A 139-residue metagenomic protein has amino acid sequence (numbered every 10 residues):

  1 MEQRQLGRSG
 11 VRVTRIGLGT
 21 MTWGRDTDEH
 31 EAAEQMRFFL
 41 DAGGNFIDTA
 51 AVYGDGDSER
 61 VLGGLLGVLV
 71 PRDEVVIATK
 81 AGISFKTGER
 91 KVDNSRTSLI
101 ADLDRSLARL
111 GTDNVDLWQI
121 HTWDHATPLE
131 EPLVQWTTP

Functional and structural regions predicted by a protein language model:
M1-V76: N-terminal binding-site loop/beta-alpha segment at the start of enzyme catalytic domains that lines or forms
G7-W23, A78-K91, N114, Q119: N-terminal small/glycine-rich loop or linker at the start of catalytic domains across soluble metabolic enzymes
A51, I83, D124: Short, glycine/acidic-enriched loop or turn micro-motifs at the edges of active sites
E59, K80, E130-E131: Acidic-residue sensor for enzyme active/binding pockets
V70-R72, I83, W136: P-loop/Walker A phosphate-binding loop and immediately adjacent motor/lid segment at beta-alpha junctions
K86-P139: Glycine/proline-rich, positively charged, aromatic-decorated active-site loop/lid region on the catalytic face
